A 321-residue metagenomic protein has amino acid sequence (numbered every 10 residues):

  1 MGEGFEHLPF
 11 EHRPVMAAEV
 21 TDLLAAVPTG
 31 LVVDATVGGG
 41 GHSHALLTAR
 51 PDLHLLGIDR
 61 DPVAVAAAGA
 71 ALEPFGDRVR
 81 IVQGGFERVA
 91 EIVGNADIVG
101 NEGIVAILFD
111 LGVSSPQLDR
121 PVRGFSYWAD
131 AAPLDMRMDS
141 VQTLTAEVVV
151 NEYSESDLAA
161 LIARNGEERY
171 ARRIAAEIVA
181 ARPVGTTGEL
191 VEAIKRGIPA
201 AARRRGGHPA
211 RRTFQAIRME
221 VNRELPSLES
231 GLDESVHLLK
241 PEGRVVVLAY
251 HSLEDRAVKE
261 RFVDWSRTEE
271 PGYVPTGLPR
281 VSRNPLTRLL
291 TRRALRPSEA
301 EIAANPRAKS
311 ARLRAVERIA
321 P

Functional and structural regions predicted by a protein language model:
M1-P321: S-adenosyl-L-methionine-dependent methyltransferase catalytic core, i.e., the SAM/SAH-binding region
